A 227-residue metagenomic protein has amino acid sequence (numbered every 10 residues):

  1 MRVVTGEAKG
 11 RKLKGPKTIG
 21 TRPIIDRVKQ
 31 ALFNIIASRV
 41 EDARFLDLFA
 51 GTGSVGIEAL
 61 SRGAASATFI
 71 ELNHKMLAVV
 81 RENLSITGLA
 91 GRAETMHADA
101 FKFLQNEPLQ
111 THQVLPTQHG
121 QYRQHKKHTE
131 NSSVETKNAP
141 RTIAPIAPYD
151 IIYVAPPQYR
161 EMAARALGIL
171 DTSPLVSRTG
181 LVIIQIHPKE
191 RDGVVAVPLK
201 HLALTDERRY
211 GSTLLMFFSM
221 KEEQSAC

Functional and structural regions predicted by a protein language model:
M1-C227: Class I S-adenosyl-L-methionine-dependent methyltransferase catalytic core
